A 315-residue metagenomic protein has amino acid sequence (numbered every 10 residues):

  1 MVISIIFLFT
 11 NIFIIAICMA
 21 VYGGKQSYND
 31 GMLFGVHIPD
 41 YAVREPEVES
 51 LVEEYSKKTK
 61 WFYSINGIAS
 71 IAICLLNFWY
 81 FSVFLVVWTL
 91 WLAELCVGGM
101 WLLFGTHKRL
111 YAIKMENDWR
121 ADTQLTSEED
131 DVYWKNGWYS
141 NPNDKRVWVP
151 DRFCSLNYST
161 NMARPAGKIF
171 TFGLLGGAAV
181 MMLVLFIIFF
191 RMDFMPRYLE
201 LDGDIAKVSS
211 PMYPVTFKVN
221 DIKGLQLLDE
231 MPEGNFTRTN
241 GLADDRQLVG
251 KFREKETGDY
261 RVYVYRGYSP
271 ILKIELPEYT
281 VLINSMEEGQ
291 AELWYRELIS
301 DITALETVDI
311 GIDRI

Functional and structural regions predicted by a protein language model:
M1-Y22, S56-F104, Q124, P165-R197: Alpha-helical transmembrane spans
Y22-H37, A112-P165: Membrane-proximal soluble regions of multi-pass membrane proteins
G24-L33, F104-Y111, F189-K218, G224-Q226: Conserved beta-hairpin
Y28-Y63, F104-T123: Cytosolic-side membrane-entry/anchor segment at the start of a transmembrane helix
A42-K57, V149-G167: Membrane interfacial helix-start motif at the N-side
E49, S127-P142, S209-K218, G224-P277 (+1 more regions): Non-transmembrane, membrane-adjacent beta-strand/coil modules in membrane-associated proteins and peripheral
C154, D204-K207, L272, T280-V281: Hydrophobic residues embedded in beta-strands of well-ordered beta-sheets
Y260-I302: A membrane-cytosol interface segment of integral membrane proteins
